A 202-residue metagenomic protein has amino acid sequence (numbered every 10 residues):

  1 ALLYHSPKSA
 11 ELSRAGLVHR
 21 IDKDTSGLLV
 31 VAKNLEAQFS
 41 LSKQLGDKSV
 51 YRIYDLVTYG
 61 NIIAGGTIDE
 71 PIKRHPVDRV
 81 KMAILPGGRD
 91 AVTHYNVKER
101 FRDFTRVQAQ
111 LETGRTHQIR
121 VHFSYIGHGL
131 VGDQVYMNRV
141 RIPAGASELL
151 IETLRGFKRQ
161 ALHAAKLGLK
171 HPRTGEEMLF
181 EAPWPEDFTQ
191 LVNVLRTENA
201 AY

Functional and structural regions predicted by a protein language model:
A1-K81, E186-E198, Y202: RNA pseudouridine synthases
L2, V30, L56, Y95 (+3 more regions): Residue-level signal for inorganic ion chemistry
L41, R115-F123: Short beta-strand segments enriched for Tyr within beta-sheet-rich domains, predominantly fibronectin type III
Y54, G66, A91-T93, T105 (+2 more regions): Short beta-strand segments
T58, H94-V97, L130: Conserved hydrophobic positions within beta-strands
I63-A64, V77, R100-D103, S124: Short, conserved beta-turn/loop elements at beta-strand boundaries and strand-helix junctions
R89, E112, H122-Y202: Pseudouridine synthases involved in rRNA/tRNA modification
N96, R102-Q110: Short histidine-centered loop motifs in beta-beta connectors
